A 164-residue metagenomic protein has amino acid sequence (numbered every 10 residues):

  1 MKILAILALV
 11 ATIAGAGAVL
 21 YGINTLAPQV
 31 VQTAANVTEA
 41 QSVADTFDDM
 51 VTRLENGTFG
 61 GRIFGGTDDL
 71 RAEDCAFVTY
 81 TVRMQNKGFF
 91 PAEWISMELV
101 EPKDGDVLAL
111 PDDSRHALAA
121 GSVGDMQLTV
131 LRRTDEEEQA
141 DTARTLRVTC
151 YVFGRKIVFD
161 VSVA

Functional and structural regions predicted by a protein language model:
M1-E55: Membrane engagement elements in two modes
E39-F77: Short extracytoplasmic
A76-P91: Asparagine-centered strand-capping/turn motif at beta-strand->loop junctions
V78-Y80, G124, R144: Hydrophobic core residues within well-ordered beta-strands of beta-rich domains
N86-G88, E101, V130-T134, C150-G154: Beta-strand elements of well-folded, non-transmembrane domains
K87-G105: Short acidic, flexible loop segments centered on an aromatic residue
D106-E136: Intrinsically disordered, low-complexity Pro/Gly/Ser/Thr-rich segments with frequent PxxP/GP/PP motifs and embedded
T134-A164: Terminal connector regions
